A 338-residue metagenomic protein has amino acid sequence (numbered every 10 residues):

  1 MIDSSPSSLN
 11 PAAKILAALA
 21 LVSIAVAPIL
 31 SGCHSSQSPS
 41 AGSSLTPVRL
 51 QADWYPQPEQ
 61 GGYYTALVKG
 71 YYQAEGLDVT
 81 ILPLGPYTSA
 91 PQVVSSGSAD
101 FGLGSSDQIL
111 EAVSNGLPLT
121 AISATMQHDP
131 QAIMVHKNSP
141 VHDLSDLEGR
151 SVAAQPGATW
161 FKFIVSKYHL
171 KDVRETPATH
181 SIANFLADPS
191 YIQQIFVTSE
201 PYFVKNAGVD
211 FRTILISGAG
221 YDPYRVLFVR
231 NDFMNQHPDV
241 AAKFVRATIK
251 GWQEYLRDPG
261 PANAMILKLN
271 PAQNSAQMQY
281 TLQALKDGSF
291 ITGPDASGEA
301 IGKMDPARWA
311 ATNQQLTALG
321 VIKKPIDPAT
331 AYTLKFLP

Functional and structural regions predicted by a protein language model:
M1-T46, P338: Short, low-complexity disordered leader/linker segments with a strong preference for bacterial N-terminal type II
P39-T179, N184-I195, I214-L215: Short, glycine-/small- and polar/acidic-enriched structural segments that line small-molecule recognition paths
A66-G70, E75, V93, G97 (+11 more regions): Structured segments of extracytoplasmic/periplasmic soluble domains in secreted or envelope-associated proteins
T80, T88, Y280-K286, I326-P338: Short linear loop/turn motifs
D107, H180-N274: Pocket-lining segment of extracytoplasmic ligand-binding domains
D172-E175, A272-Q283, K323-T330: Short, surface-exposed acidic
N235-L319: Secondary-structure end/capping motifs
A307-P338: Conserved C-terminal helix/tail region of periplasmic/extracytoplasmic solute-binding proteins
